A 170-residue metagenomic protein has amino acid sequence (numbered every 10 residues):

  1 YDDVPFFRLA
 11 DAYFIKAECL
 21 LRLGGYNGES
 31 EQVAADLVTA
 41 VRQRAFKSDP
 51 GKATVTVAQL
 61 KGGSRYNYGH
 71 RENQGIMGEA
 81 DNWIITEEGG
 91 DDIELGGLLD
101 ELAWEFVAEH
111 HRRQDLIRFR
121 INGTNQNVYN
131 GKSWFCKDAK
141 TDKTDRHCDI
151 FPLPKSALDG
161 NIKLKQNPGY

Functional and structural regions predicted by a protein language model:
Y1-F6, R42, V57-Y170: Long, intrinsically disordered, low-complexity segments
Y1-Q43: C-terminal substrate/ligand-recognition segments
I15, L23, D49, E109 (+1 more regions): Enrichment for repetitive, rod-forming helical segments
Y26, P50, N125: Flexible, glycine-rich phosphate/dinucleotide-binding loops and adjacent beta-alpha linkers at cofactor/substrate
E29-V33, G51-Q59: Short, glycine/acidic-rich hinge or "gate" loops at secondary-structure transitions that mediate conformational
T39, Q43-K47, G51, W104: Extracytoplasmic/secretory soluble proteins
